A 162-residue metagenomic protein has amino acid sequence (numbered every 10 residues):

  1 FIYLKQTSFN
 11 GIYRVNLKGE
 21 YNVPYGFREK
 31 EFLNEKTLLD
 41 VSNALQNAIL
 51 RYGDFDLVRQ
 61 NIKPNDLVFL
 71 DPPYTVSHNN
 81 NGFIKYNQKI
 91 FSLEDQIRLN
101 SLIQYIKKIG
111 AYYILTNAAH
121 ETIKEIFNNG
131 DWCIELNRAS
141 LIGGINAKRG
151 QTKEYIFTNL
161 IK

Functional and structural regions predicted by a protein language model:
F1-F69, P73-F83, R98, K108-I109: SAM-dependent nucleic-acid methyltransferase catalytic core
Y3, I156-N159: Short, well-ordered beta-strand micro-motif
T7, L160-K162: Short loop segments at secondary-structure junctions
D54, N137, I161: Residues at the C-termini of beta-strands that transition into short coil/loop
P64-I156: Conserved acidic-Pro-Pro-aromatic motif
